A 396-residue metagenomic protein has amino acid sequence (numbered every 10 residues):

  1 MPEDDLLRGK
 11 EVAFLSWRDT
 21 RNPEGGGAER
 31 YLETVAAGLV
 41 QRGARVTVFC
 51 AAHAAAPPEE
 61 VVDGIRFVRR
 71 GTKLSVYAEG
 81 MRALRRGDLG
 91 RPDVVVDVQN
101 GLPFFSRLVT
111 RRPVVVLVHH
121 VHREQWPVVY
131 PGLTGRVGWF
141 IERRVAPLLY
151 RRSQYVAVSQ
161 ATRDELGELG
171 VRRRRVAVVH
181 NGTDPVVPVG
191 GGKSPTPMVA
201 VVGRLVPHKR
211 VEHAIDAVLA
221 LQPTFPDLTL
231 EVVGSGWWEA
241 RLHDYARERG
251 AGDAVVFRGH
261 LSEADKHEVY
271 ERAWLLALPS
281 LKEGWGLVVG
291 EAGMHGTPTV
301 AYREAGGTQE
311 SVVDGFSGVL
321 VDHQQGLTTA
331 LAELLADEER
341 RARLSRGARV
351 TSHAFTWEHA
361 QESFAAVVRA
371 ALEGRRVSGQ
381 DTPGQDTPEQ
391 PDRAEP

Functional and structural regions predicted by a protein language model:
L133-Y155: Membrane-proximal helix-turn-helix segments that form the acceptor-binding/catalytic region of lipid-linked
V156, V187-L219, E231: Conserved donor-binding/catalytic core segment of Leloir-type glycosyltransferases
A161, G182: Carbohydrate-associated surface elements
D227, R340-A354, S363-A366: A short, well-ordered alpha-helix in the C-terminal region of glycosyltransferases
R241-L261: Nucleotide-activated donor-binding/catalytic signature segment of Leloir-type glycosyltransferases, i.e., the conserved
L281: Aromatic "clamp/platform" in nucleotide-sugar-dependent glycosyltransferases that forms part of the donor/acceptor
P298-Y302, V312: Short hydrophobic beta-strand element within catalytic cores of glycosyltransferases and related nucleotide-activated
V313-Q325, E333-E339: Conserved acidic donor-binding segment of nucleotide-sugar-dependent glycosyltransferases
